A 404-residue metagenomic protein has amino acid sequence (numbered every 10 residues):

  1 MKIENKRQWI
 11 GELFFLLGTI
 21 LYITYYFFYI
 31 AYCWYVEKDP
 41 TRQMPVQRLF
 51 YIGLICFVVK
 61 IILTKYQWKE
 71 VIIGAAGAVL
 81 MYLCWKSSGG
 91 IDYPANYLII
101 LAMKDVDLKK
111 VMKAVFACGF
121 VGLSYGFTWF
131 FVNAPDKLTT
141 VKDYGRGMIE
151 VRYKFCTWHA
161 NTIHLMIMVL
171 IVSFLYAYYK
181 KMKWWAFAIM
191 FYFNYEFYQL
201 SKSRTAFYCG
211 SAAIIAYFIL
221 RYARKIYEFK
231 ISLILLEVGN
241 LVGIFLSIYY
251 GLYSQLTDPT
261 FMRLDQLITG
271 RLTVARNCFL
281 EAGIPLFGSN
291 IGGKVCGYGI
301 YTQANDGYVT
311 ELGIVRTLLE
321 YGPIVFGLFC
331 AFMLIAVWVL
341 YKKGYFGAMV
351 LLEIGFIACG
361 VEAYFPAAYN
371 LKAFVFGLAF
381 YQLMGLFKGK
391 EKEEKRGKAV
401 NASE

Functional and structural regions predicted by a protein language model:
M1-A78, Y178-Y179, L386-E404: Transmembrane signal-anchor hairpin modules in multi-pass inner-membrane enzymes, especially those that act on
K38-P45, K86-Y93, W158-I163, K183-I219 (+2 more regions): Helix-loop-helix junctions and helix-breaking kinks within/between transmembrane helices of multi-pass membrane
R42, V132-Y179, S201-T205, G313-T317: Membrane-interface segments at transmembrane-helix junctions in multi-pass inner-membrane proteins
W68-V79, Y176-Y250: Hydrophobic alpha-helical segments of polytopic membrane proteins
A78-L123: Transmembrane alpha-helical segments and their membrane-water interfaces
F261-Y321: Long extracytoplasmic/lumenal interhelical loops at the membrane interface of multi-pass membrane proteins
Y321-F356: Hydrophobic transmembrane alpha-helices and their immediate junctions
L352-F356, P366-E404: Transmembrane alpha-helices of multi-pass inner-membrane enzymes
